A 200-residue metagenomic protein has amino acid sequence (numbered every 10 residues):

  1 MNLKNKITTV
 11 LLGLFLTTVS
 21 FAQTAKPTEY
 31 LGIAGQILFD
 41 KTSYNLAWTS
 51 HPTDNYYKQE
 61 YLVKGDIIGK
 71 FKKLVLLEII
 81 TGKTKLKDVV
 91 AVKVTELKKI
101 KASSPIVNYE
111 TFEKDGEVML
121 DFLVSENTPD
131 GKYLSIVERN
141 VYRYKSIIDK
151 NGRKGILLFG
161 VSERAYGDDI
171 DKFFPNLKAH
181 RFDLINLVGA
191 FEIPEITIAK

Functional and structural regions predicted by a protein language model:
M1-L11: Bacterial N-terminal signal peptides that target proteins for export
T9-V19: Bacterial N-terminal signal peptides
Q23-D54: N-terminal "mature-domain start" segment
T42-G82: Secretory pathway targeting signatures of secreted, lumenal, and periplasmic proteins
I67-K70, N127-I136, G167-D169: Short, cysteine-centered beta-strand-loop-beta hairpins and adjacent loop/turn segments enriched in charged/polar
F71-E110: Mid-chain, structured segments of secreted extracytoplasmic proteins
K99-S146: Signature of long, low-cysteine stretches enriched in small and polar/charged residues
R153-K200: Surface-exposed amphipathic alpha-helical segments
